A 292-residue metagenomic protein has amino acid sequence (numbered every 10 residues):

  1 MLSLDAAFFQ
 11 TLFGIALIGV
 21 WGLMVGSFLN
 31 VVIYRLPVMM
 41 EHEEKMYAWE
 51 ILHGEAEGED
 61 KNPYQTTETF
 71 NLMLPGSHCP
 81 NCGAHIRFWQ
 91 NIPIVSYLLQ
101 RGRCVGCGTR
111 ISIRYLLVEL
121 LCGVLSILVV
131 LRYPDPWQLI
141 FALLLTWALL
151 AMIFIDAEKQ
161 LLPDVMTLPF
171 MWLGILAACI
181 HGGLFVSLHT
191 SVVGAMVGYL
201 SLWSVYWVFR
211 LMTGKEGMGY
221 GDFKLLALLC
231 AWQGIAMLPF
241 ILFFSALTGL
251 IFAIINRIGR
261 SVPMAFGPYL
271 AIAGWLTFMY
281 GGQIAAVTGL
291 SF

Functional and structural regions predicted by a protein language model:
L2-M24, F28, Y34, S126 (+3 more regions): Hydrophobic alpha-helical transmembrane segments
D5-A7, I18, L139-T248, A286-F292: Functional transmembrane core segments of multi-pass inner-membrane proteins
N30-R35, R101-T109, L149-K159, W203-K215 (+1 more regions): C-terminal ends of transmembrane helices
R35-R114: Membrane-proximal soluble regions of multi-pass membrane proteins
S112-L120, D164: Select subsegments of transmembrane alpha-helices in polytopic membrane proteins, especially boundary-proximal
L131-F141: Transmembrane helix-loop-helix
Y133-P134, H181-G182, R210, G214 (+3 more regions): Short helix-capping/hinge motifs at transmembrane helix termini and TM-loop junctions
Y220-K224, I254-L276: Interfacial loop-to-transmembrane junctions
